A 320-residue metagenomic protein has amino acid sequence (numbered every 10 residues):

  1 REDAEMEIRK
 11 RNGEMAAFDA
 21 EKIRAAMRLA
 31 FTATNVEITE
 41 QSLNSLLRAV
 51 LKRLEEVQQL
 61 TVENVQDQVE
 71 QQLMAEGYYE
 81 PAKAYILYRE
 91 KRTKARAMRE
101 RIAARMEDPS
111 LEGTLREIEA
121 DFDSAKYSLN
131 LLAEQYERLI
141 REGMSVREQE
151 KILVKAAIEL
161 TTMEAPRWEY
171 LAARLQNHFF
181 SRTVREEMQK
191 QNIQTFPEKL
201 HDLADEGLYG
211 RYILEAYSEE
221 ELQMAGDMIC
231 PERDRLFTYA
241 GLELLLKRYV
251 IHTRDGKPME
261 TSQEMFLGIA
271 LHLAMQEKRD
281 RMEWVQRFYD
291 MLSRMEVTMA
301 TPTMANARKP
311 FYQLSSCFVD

Functional and structural regions predicted by a protein language model:
R1-D320: Extended catalytic cores of very large enzyme megasubunits
